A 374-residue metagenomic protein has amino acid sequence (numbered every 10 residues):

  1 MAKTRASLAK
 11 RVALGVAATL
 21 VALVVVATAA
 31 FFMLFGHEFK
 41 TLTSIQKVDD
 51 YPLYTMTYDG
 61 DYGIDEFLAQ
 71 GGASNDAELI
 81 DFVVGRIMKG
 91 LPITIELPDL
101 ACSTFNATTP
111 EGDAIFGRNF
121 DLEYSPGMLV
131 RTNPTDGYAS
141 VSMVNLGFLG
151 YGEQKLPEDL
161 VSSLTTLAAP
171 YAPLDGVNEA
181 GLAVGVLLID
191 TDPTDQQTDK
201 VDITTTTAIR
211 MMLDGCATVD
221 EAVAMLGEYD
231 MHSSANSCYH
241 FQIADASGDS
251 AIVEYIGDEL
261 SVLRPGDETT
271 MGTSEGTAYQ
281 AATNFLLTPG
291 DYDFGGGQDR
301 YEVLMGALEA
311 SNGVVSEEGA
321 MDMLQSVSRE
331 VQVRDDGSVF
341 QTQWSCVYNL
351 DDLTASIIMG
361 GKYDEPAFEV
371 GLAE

Functional and structural regions predicted by a protein language model:
A2, K10, L14-C216, M231 (+1 more regions): N-terminal mature-domain region immediately after signal-peptide cleavage in secreted/organellar precursors
S140-G147, G272-Q298: A recognition module on extended beta-rich or small alphabeta surfaces enriched in W/G with H and D/E
D220-L226: Amphipathic alpha-helical segments
V223, S234-F241, D335: Surface-exposed patches in mature extracellular/periplasmic domains of secreted proteins
E228-Y229, Y239: Short secondary-structure capping micro-motifs at structural edges
N236-A282: Extended amphipathic alpha-helical segments with heptad-repeat/coiled-coil character used for oligomerization, fusion
T288-G319: Long, charge-rich alpha-helical interaction segments
